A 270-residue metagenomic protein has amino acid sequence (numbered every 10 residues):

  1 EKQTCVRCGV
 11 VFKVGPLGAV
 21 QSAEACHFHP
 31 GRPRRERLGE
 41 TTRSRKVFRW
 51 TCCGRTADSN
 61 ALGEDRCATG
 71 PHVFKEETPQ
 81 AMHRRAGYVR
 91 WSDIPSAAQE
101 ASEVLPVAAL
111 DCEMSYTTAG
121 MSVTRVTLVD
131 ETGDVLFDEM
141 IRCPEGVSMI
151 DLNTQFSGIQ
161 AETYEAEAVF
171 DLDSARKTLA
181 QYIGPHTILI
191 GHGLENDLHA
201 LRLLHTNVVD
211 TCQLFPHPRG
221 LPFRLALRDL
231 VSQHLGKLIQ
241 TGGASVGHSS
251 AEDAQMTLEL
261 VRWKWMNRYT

Functional and structural regions predicted by a protein language model:
E1-A108, C112-I188, D197-T270: Intrinsically disordered, low-complexity terminal extensions that flank but exclude the folded catalytic cores
